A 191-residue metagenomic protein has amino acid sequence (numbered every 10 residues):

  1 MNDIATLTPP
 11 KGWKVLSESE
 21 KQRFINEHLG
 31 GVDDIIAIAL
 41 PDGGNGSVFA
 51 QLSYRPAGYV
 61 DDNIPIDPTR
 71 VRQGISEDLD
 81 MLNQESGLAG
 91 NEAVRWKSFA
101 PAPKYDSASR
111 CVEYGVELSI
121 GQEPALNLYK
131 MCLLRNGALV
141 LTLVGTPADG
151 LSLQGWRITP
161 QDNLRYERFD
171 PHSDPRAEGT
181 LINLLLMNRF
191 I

Functional and structural regions predicted by a protein language model:
M1, L52, C132, T142-L143 (+1 more regions): N-terminal leader-region detector that preferentially activates on the first domain or presequence of a protein
M1-K11: N-terminal mature-domain "stem" immediately C-terminal to a signal peptide or N-terminal signal-anchor/transmembrane
I4, V15-N127, R168-I191: Conserved polar/disulfide-associated segments of primarily extracytoplasmic proteins
P10, D80, Q84, T159-N163: Sec-exported extracytoplasmic/periplasmic mature domains
P10, R72, S76-L79, L151-G155: Extracytoplasmic/secreted envelope proteins and their assembly/folding machinery, especially bacterial periplasmic
W13, L139-R176: Surface-exposed amphipathic alpha-helical segments
L128-L139: A short, surface-exposed beta-strand/turn
